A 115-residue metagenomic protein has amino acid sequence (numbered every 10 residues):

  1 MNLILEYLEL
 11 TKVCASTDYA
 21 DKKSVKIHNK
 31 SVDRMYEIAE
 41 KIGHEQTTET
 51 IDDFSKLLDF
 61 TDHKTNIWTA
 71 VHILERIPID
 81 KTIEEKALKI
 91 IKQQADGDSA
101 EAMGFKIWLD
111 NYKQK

Functional and structural regions predicted by a protein language model:
M1-H28: N-terminal "cap/leader" segments of large eukaryotic alpha-helical scaffolds
I4-L8, Q46-L57, K81-Q94, K115: Amphipathic alpha-helical scaffolding segments comprising HEAT/armadillo-like alpha-solenoid repeats
Y7-L10, C14, M35, L88 (+1 more regions): Heptad-repeat amphipathic alpha-helical coiled-coil interaction surface used for oligomerization/assembly
H28, V32-M35, N66-I67, A102: Residue-level detector of extended alpha-helical repeat arrays and alpha-solenoid scaffolds
K41-E45, R76-I77, Y112-K115: Residue-level signature of the C-terminal ends
S55-E84: Mid-chain, well-packed structural core segment of small domains
L58-K64, Q93-E101: Short coil turns that connect the paired helices of HEAT/ARM alpha-solenoid repeats
V71-H72, I107-N111: Residue-level signature of alpha-solenoid helical repeat scaffolds
